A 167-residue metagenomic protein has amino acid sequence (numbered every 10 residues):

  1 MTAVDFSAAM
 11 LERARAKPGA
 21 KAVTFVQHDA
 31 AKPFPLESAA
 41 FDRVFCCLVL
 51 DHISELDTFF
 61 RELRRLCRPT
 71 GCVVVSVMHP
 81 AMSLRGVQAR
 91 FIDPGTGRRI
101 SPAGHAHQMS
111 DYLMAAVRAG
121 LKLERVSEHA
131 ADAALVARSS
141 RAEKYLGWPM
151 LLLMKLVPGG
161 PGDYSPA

Functional and structural regions predicted by a protein language model:
M1-P33: Class I SAM-dependent methyltransferase SAM/SAH-binding core
A3, V75-V77, R125: Hydrophobic residues in well-ordered beta-strands that form the structural core
F34-V44: A short acidic, Gly/Pro-enriched loop at the edge of an enzyme's catalytic core that lines a small-molecule cofactor
D42-L56: A short SAM/SAH-binding and catalytic strip from SAM-dependent methyltransferases
D57-C72: A short glycine-rich, Lys/Arg-flanked "PGG" loop and its adjoining helix->strand segment in the class I
C72-A103: Conserved class I S-adenosyl-L-methionine
G104-S127: Short alpha-helix
S139-A167: Core SAM-dependent methyltransferase catalytic element
